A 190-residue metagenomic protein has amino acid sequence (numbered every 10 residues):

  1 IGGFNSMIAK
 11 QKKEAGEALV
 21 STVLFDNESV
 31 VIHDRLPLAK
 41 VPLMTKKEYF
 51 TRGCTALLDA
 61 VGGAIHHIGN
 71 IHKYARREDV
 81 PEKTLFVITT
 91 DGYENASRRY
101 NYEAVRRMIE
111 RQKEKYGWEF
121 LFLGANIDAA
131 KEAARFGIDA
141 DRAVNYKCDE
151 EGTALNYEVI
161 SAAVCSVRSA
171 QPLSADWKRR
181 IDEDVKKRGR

Functional and structural regions predicted by a protein language model:
I1-R190: Acidic, low-complexity intrinsically disordered regions
